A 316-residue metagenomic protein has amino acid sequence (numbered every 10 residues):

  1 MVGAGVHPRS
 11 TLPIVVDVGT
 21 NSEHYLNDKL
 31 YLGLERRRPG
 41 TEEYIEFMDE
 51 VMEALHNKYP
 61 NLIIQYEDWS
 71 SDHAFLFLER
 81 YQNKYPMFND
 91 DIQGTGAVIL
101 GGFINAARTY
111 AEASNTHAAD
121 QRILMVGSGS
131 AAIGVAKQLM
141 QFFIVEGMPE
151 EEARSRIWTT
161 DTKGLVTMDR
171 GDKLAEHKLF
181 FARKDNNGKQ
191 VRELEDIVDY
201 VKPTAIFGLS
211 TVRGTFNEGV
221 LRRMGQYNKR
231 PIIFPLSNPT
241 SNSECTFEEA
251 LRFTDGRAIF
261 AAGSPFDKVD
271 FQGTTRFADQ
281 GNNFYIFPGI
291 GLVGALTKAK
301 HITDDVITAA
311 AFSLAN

Functional and structural regions predicted by a protein language model:
M1-P8, V51-K58, K84, A106-A113 (+9 more regions): Change "in soluble alpha/beta enzymes" to "in soluble alpha/beta proteins
M1-P86: N-terminal ligand-binding/catalytic initiation module
D17, E67, D90, V126 (+7 more regions): Generic beta-strand/beta-sheet core signal
Y25-L30, A74-R80, L100-I104, A111-E112 (+6 more regions): Short acidic, glycine/serine/threonine-rich loops at helix termini
R37, T41, N89-Q93, M125-S130 (+6 more regions): Hydrophobic alpha-helical scaffolding
K84, N89-A205: Glycine-rich phosphate/diphosphate-binding loop of Rossmann-like nucleotide-binding domains
D90-D91, A107-S114, P231, P235-N316: Adenosine-phosphate binding glycine-rich loop
A182-G273: Rossmann-like adenosine-cofactor binding region
